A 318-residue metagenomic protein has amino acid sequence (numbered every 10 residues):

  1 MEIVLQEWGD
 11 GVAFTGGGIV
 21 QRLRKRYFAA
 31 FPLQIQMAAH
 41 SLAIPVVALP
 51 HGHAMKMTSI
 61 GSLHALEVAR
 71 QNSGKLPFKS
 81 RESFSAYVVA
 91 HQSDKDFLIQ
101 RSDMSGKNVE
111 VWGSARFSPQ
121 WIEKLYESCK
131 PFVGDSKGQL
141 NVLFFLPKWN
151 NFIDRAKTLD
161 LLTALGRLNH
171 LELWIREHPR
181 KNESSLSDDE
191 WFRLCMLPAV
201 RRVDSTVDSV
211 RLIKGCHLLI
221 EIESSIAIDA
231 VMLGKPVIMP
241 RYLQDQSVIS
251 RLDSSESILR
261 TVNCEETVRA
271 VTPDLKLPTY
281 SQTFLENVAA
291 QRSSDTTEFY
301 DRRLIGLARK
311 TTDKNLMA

Functional and structural regions predicted by a protein language model:
M1-P119: Active-site and donor-binding regions of nucleotide-sugar-utilizing enzymes
F31-M37, L98-D103, L162, S185-L197 (+1 more regions): Short, aromatic/basic amphipathic alpha-helical patches
H40, I213, V231: Short alpha-helix at the nucleotide-sugar/activated-sugar donor binding site of glycosyltransferases and closely
A48-K56, H64-A65, L168-S205: Catalytic donor nucleotide-activated moiety binding site of glycosyltransferases and closely related
S105-G106, V111, E190-W191, S225-R292: Catalytic binding pocket for nucleotide-activated donors in carbohydrate/polymer assembly enzymes
W112-W191: Conserved catalytic-core segment of nucleotide-activated headgroup transferases in glycan assembly
R180-I228, V237, Q244: Donor nucleotide-activated moiety binding/catalytic core segment of transferases that use nucleotide-activated donors
A290-A318: C-terminal alpha-helical cap of glycosyltransferases
